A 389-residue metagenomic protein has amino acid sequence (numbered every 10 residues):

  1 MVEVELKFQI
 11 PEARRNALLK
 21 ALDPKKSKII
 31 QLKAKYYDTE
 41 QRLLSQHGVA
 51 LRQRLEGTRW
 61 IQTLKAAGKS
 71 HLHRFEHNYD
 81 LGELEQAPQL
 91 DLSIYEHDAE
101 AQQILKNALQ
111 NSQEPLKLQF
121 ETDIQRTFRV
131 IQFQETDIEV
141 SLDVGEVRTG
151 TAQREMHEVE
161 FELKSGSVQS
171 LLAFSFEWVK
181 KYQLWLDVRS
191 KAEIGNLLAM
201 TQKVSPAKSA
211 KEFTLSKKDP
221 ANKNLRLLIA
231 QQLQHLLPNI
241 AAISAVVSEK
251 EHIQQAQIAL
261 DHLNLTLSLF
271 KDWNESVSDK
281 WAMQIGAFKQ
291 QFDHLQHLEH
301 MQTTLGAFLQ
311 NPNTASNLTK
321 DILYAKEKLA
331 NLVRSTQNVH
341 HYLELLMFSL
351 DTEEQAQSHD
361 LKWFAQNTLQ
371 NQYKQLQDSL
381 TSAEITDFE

Functional and structural regions predicted by a protein language model:
M1-E389: Function-determining surface determinants
